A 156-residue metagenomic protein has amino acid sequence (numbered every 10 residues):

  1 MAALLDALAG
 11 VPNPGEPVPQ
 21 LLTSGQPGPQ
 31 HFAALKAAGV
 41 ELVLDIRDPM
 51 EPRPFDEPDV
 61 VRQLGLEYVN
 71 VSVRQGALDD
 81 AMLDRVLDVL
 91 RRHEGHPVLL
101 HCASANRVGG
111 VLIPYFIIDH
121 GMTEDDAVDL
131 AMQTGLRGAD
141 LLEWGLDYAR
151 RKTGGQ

Functional and structural regions predicted by a protein language model:
M1-L99, V111-Q156: Cys-dependent protein tyrosine phosphatase-like superfamily
C102: Short cysteine clusters
V108: Short active-site segment of divalent metal-dependent hydrolases/proteases that encodes the spacing between
